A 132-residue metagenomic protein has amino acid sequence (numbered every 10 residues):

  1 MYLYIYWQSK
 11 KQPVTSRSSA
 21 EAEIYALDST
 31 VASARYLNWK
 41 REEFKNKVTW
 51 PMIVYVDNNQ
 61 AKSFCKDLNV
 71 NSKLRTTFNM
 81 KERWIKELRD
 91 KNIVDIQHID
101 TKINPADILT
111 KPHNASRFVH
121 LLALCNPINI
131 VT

Functional and structural regions predicted by a protein language model:
M1-Y4, Q8: Reverse-transcriptase-like RNA-dependent polymerase core
K10-T132: RNase H-like nuclease module associated with reverse transcription
